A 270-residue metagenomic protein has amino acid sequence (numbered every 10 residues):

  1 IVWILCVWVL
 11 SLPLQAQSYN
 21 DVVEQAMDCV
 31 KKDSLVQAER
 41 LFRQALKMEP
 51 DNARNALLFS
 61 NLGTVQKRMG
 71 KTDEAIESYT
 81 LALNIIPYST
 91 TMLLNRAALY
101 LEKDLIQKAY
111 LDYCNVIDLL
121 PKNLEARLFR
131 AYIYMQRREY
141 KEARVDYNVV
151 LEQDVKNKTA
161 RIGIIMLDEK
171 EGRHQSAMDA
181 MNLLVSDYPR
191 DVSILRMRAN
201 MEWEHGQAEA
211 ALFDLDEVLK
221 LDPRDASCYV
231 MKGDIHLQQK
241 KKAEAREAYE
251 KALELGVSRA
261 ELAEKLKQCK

Functional and structural regions predicted by a protein language model:
Y19, V230, D234, Q238-K270: Terminal, low-structured helical/coil segments at or just beyond the last alpha-helical repeat
Y19-N20, A53-L57, T90-T91, L124-E125 (+4 more regions): Helix-start (N-cap) detector for alpha-helical repeat units in TPR-like alpha-solenoids, especially tetratricopeptide
K31-K32, V65-R68, E102-K103, Q136-R137 (+4 more regions): Register position in tetratricopeptide repeats
M48-D51, I85, L119, Q153 (+3 more regions): Structural marker of alpha-solenoid helical repeat scaffolds
L57-N61, N95, F129, G163 (+3 more regions): Canonical tetratricopeptide repeat
